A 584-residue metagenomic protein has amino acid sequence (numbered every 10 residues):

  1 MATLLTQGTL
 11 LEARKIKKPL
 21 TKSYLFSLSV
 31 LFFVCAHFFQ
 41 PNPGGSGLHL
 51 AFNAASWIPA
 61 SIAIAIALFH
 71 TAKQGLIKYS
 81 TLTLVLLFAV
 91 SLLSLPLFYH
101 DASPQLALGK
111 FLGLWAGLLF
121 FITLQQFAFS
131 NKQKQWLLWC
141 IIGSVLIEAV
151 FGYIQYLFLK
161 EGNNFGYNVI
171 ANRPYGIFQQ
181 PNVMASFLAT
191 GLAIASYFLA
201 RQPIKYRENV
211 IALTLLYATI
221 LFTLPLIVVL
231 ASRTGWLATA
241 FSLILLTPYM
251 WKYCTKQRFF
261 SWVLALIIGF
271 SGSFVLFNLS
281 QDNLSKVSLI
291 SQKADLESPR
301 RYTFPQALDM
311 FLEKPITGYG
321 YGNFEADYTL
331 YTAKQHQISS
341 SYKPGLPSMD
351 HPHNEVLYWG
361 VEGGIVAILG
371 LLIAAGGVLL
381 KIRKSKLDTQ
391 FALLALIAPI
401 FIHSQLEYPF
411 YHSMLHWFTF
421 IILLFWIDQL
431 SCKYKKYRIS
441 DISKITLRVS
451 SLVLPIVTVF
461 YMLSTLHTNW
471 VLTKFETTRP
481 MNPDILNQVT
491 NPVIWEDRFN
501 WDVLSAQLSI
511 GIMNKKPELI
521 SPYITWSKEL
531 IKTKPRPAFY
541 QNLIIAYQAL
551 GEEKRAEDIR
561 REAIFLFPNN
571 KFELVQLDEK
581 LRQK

Functional and structural regions predicted by a protein language model:
M1-S94, D101-G109, L119-F120, Q126-Q135 (+5 more regions): Transmembrane signal-anchor hairpin modules in multi-pass inner-membrane enzymes, especially those that act on
T3-G8, L20-F38, S56-A67, V90-F98 (+7 more regions): Alpha-helical transmembrane segments of multi-pass inner-membrane proteins
G44-G47, H100-L112, I170-A185, M349-E362: Short aromatic-rich membrane-water interface segments that cap or initiate transmembrane helices in multi-pass membrane
G45-L50, Q105-G109, F178-P181, L230-G235 (+2 more regions): Membrane-interface catalytic loops of GT-C/OST-like multi-pass glycosylation enzymes that act
E161-R173, S288-P299, T303-E313, T317-E362: Interfacial juxtamembrane loops and adjacent helix segments that form the catalytic/substrate-binding surfaces
L230, E362, I427, M513-K516 (+1 more regions): Alpha-helix C-terminal capping/termination sites
L230, M250-L296, T303, L308-L312 (+2 more regions): A membrane-periplasm/extracellular boundary helix in multi-pass inner-membrane enzymes that assemble envelope glycans
L243, D388-K444: Transmembrane alpha-helices of multi-pass inner-membrane enzymes
